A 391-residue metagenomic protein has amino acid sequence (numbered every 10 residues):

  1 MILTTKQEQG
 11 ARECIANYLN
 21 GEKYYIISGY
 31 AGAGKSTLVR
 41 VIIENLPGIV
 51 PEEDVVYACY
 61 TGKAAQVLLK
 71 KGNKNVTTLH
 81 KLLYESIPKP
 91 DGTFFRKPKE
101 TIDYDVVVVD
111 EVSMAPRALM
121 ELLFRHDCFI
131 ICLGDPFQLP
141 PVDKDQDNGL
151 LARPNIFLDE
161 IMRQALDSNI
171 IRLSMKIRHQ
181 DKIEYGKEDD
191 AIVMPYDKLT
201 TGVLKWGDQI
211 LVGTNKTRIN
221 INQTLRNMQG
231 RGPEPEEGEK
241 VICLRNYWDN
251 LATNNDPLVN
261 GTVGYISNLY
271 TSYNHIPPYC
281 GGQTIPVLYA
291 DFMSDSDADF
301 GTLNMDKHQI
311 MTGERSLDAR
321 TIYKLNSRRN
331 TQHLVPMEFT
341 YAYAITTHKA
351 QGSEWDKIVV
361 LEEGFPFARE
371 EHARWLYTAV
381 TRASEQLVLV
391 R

Functional and structural regions predicted by a protein language model:
M1-E8: Dynamic helix-loop-helix/coil hinge segments at AAA+ ATPase domain boundaries and subdomain interfaces
E8-K35, C128, L133-N304: Conserved helicase motor core of P-loop NTPases
R12-I15, H275-R391: C-terminal accessory regions
L38, I42: Hydrophobic positions on the alpha1 helix immediately C-terminal to the Walker A/P-loop
E44-V55: Post-Walker A helix-loop "phosphate-sensing" segment adjacent to the P-loop in P-loop NTPases
V56-D103: Inter-Walker segment of RecA-like/P-loop motor cores
D103-P116, I130-D135: SF2 helicase catalytic motif II
E111-L123, F137-D145: Conserved ATPase-coupling elements of RecA-like P-loop NTPase cores
